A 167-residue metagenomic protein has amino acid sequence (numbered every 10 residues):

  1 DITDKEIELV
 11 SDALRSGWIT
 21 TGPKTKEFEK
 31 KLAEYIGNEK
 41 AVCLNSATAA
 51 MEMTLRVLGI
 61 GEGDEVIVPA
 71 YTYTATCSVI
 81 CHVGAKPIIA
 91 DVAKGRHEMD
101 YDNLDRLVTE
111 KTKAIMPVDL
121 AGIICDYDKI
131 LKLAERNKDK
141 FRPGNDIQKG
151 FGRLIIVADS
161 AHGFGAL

Functional and structural regions predicted by a protein language model:
D1-V57, G61, I130: Conserved PLP-binding active-site segment in aminotransferase class I/II-type PLP enzymes
D12-S16, I88, L167: N-terminal start-of-chain detector that recognizes signal peptides and the immediate post-cleavage beginning
R56-S160, G165: PLP-dependent aminotransferase-like
